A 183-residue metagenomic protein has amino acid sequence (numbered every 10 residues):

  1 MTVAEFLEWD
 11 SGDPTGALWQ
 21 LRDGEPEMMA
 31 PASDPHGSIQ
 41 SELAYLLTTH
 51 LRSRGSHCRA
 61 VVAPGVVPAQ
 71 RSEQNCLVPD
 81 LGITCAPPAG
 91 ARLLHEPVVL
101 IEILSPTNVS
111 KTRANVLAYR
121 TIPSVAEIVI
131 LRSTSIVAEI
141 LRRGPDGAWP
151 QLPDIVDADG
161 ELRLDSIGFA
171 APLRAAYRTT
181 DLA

Functional and structural regions predicted by a protein language model:
M1-A183: Gly/Pro/Ser/Thr-rich low-complexity, intrinsically disordered segments predominantly at protein N-termini
